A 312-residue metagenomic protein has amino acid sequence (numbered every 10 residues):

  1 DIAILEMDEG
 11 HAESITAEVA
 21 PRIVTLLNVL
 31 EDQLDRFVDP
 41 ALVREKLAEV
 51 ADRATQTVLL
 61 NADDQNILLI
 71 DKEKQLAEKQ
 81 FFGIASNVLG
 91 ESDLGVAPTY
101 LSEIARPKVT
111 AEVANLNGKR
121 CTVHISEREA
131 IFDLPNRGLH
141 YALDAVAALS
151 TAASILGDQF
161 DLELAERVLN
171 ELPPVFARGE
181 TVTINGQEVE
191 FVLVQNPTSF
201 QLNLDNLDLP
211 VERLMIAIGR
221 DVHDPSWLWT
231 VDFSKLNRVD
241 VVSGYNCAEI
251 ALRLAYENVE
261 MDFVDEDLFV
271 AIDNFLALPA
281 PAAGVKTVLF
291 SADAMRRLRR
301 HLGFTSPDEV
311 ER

Functional and structural regions predicted by a protein language model:
I2-H11, V189-Q195: Switch II (G3) loop of P-loop NTPases
A3-E6, V58-N61, Q80-F82, V239-Y245 (+1 more regions): Short, hydrophobic beta-strand segments that form beta-sheet elements in well-ordered domains
D8-A12, Q65-N66, H223, D267-A271: Short acidic loop-to-helix transition motifs that present clustered carboxylates
E9-H11, A62-N66, Y245-A248, A292-A294: Short, polar loop motifs at secondary-structure junctions
S14-V19, I67-K74, A251-Y256: Short loop/helix-cap segments at secondary-structure boundaries that form the rim of catalytic
A17-E31, D205-I216: Inter-motif core of Ras-like GTPase G domains
L26, L30-Q187: Acidic, Mg2+-coordinating active-site environments of NTP-dependent enzymes
Q75-E78, A153-F160, R167-R312: ATP-dependent carboxylate-amine ligase
